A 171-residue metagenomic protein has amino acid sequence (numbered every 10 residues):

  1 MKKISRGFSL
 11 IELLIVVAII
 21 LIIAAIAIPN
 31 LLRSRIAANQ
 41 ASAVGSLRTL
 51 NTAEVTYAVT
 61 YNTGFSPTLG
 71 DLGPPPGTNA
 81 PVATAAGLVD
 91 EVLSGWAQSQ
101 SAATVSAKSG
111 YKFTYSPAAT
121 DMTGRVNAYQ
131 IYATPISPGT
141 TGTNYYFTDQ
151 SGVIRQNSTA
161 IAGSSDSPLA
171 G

Functional and structural regions predicted by a protein language model:
K2-L31: N-terminal single-pass transmembrane signal-anchor helix
I4, N30-L47: Aliphatic-rich helix starts adjacent to a transmembrane/signal segment
F8, T143, V153: Gly/Ser/Thr-rich helix-start
A25, R33-I36, Q40, T52 (+1 more regions): Regular, well-ordered alpha-helical segments
T52-G142, T148-S151, S158, P168-G171: Extracellular/periplasmic head regions of type IV pilus-like filament subunits
